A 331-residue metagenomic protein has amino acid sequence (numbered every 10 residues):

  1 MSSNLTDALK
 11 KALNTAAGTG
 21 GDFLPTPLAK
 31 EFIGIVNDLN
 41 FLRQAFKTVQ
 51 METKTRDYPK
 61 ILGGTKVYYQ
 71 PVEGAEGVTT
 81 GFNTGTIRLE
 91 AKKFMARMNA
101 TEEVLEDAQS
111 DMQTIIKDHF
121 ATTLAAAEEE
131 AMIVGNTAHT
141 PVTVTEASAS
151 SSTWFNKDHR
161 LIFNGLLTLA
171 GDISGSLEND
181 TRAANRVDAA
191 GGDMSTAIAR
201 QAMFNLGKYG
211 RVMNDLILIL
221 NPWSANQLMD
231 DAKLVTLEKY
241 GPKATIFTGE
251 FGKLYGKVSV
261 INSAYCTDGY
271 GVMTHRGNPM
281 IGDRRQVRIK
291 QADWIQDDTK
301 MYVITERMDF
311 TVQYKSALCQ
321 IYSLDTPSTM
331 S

Functional and structural regions predicted by a protein language model:
S2-S3, K10, D22-F23, G85 (+6 more regions): Sequence/fold signature of self-assembling virion shell proteins
N4, P27, T53, D111 (+5 more regions): Generic recognition of stable, solvent-exposed alpha-helical segments in well-folded globular domains
T15-A96: Assembly/oligomerization interface modules of large self-assembling protein complexes
L39, M194-Y209: Phosphate-interacting basic helix/loop segments used at nucleotide- and nucleic-acid interfaces
K66-Q70, D107-A108, Q227-M229, L237 (+1 more regions): Short helix/loop capping segments that flank catalytic or ligand/cofactor-binding pockets
A100-Q201, P327-S331: Alpha-helical scaffold segments that mediate packing/assembly in large oligomeric complexes
H139, W223-Q227, Y314-S316: Short, catalytically relevant binding-site loops at active-site mouths
M203-L206, G210-P222: Ordered core of a single globular domain
